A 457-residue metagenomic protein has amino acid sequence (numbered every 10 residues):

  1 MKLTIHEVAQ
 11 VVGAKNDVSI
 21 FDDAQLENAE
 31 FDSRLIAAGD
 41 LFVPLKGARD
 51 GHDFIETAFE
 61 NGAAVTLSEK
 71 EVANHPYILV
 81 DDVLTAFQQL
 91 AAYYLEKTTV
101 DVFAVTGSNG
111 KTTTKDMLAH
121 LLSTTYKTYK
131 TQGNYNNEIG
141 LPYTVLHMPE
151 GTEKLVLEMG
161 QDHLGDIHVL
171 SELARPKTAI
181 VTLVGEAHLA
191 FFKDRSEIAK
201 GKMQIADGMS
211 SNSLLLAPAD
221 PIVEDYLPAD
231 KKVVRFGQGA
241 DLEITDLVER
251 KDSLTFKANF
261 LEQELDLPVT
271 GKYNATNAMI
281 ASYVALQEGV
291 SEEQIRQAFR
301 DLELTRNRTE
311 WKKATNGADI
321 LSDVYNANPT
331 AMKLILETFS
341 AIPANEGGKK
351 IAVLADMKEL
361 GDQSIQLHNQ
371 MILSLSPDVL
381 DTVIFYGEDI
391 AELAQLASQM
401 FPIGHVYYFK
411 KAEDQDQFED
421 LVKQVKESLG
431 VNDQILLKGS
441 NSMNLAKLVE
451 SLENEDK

Functional and structural regions predicted by a protein language model:
M1-K15, L41, Y129, F191 (+5 more regions): ATP-dependent carboxylate-amine ligase
M1-Q89, L373, D378, T382-A391 (+1 more regions): N-terminal leader/targeting and accessory segments in enzymes
H6-V12, F87-L215, A219, V223-K232 (+3 more regions): Phosphate-binding loop of NTP-binding sites
A14, E69-K70, V100-F103, I180-E186 (+6 more regions): Short beta-strands and strand-loop turn motifs
I20-A29, T85-Q88, N136-I139, M159-L164 (+6 more regions): Short gly/ser/thr-rich secondary-structure transition/capping motifs
S68-V72, I180-D319, G348, L373-S376 (+3 more regions): Acidic, Mg2+-coordinating active-site environments of NTP-dependent enzymes
F87, L118, L122, T144-V145 (+4 more regions): Buried hydrophobic packing segments
